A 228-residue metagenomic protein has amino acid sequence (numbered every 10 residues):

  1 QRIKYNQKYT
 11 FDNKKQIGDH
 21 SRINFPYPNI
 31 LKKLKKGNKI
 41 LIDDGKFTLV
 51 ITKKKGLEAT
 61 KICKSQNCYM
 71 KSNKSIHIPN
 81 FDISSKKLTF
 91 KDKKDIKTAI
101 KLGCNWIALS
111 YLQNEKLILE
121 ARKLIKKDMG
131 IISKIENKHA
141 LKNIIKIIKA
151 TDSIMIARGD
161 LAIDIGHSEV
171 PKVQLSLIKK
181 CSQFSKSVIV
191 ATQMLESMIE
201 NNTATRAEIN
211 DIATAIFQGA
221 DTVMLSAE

Functional and structural regions predicted by a protein language model:
Q1-E228: Non-catalytic helical/linker scaffolds that mediate oligomerization, partner binding, and domain coupling around large
